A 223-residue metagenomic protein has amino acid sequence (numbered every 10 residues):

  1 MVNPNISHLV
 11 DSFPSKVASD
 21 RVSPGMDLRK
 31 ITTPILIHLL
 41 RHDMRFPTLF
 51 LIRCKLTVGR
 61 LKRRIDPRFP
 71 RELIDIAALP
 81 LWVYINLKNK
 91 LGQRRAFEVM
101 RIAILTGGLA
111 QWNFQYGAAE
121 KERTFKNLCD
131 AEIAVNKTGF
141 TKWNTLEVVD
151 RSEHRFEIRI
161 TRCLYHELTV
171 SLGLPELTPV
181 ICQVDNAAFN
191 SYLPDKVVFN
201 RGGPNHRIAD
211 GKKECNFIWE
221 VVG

Functional and structural regions predicted by a protein language model:
M1-H154, L164, T169-I181, V197-K212 (+1 more regions): N-terminal accessory segment detector
W82, V184-Y192: Amphipathic alpha-helical segments that form well-ordered structural scaffolds and often line/cohere around active
I158: A helicase ATPase "motif cassette" and its flanking acidic/Ser/Thr-rich regulatory loops
T161: Surface loops and adjacent helix of pleckstrin homology
K212-I218: Short, electropositive alpha-helical surface patch
